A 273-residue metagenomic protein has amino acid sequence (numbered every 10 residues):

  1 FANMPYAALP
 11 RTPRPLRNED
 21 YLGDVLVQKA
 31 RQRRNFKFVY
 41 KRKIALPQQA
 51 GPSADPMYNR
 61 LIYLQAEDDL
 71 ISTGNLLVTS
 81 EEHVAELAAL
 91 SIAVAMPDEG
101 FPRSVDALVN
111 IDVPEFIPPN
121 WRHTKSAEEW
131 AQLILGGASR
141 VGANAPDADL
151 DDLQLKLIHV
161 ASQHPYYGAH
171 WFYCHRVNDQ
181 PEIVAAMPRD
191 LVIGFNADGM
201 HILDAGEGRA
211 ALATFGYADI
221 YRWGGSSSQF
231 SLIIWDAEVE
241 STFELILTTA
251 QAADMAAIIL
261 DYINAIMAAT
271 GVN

Functional and structural regions predicted by a protein language model:
F1, V39-Y40, L108, L232: Short beta-strand element of the conserved SAM-dependent methyltransferase core
F1-R34: Eukaryotic mixed-charge, acidic/polar low-complexity intrinsically disordered regions
M4, E19, F38, H164-P165 (+1 more regions): Intrinsically disordered, low-complexity segments enriched in small/polar residues
P13-L16, I44, T124: Small/flexible residues
N18-G23, V27, I44-A45, S53 (+3 more regions): Short amphipathic alpha-helical surface micro-motifs
A30-G51, D55-L70, T79-L90: Long, low-complexity, serine/proline/glycine-rich intrinsically disordered regulatory regions that flank/link signaling
E67-D69, G74, E82-H83, L87-N273: N-terminal recruitment modules of adaptor/scaffold proteins
